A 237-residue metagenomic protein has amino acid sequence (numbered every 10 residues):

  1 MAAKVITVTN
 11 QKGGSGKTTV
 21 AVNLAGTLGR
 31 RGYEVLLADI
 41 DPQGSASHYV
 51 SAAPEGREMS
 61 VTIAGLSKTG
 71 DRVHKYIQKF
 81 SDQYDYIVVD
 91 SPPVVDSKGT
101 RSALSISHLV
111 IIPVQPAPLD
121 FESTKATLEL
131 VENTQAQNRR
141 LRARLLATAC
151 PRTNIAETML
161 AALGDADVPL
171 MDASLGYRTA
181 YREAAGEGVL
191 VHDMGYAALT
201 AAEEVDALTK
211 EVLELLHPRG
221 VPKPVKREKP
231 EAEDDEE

Functional and structural regions predicted by a protein language model:
A2-S15, V22-R101, S105, Q137 (+2 more regions): P-loop/Walker-type NTP enzyme "switch/lid" segment
L37, V89, I112, L145-A147: Structural beta-sheet core signal
P42-G44, P118, C150-T153, A180: Conserved nucleotide-binding/hydrolysis micro-motifs of P-loop NTPases
K98-P118: Inter-motif core of Ras-like GTPase G domains
T124-Q137: Conserved C-terminal guanine-recognition region of P-loop GTPase G domains, centered on the G4
C150-R152, L160-H192: Beta-strand-loop-alpha "switch" segments that mediate conformational coupling across diverse proteins
V191-E237: NTP-binding/hydrolysis catalytic cores, primarily Walker-type P-loop NTPases
